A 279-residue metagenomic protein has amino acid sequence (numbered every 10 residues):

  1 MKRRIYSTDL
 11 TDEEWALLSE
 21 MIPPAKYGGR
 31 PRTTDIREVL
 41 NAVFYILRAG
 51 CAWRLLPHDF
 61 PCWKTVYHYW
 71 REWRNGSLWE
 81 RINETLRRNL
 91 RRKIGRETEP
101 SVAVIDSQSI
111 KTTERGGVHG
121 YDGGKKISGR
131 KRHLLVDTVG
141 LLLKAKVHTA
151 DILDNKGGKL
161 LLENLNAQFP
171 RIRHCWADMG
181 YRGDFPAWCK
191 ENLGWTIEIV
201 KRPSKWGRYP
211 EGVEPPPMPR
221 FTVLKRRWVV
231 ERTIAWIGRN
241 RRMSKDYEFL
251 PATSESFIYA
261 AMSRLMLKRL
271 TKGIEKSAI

Functional and structural regions predicted by a protein language model:
M1-I279: Short alpha-helical elements
